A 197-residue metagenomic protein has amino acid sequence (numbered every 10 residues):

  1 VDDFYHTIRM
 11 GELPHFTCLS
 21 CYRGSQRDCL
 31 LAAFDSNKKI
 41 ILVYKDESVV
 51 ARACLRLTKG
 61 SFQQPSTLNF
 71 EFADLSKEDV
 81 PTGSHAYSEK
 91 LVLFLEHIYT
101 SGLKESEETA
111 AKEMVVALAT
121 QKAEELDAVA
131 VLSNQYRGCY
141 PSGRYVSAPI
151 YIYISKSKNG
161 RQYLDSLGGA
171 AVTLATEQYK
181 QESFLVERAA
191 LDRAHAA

Functional and structural regions predicted by a protein language model:
V1-A197: Non-catalytic substrate-recognition and accessory regions of acyl/acetyltransferase enzymes
